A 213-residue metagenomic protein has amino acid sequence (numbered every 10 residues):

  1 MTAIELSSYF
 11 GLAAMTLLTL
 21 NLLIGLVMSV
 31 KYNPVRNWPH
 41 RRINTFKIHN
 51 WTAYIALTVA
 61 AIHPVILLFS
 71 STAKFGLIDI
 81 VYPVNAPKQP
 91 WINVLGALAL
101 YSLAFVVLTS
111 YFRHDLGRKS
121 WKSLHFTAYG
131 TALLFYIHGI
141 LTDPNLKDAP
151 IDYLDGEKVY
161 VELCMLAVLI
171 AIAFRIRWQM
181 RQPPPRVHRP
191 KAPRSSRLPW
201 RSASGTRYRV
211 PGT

Functional and structural regions predicted by a protein language model:
M1-T213: Membrane-embedded alpha-helical bundles that constitute the cytochrome b-like, heme-associated redox core of multi-pass
